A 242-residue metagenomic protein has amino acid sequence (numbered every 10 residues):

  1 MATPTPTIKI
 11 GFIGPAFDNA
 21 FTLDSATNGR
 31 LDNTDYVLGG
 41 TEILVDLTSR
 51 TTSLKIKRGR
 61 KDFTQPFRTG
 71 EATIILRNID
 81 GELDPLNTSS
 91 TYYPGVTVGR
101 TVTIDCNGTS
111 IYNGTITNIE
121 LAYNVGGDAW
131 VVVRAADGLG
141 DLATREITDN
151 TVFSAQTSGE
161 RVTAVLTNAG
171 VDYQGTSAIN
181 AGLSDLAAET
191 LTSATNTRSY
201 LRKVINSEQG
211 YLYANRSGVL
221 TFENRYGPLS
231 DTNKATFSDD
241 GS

Functional and structural regions predicted by a protein language model:
M1-Q156, E160, A164, N168 (+4 more regions): Assembly/oligomerization scaffold segments
G140, N168, D172-T190, G227: Extended compositionally biased segments used for macromolecular assembly or nucleic-acid engagement
V171-A181, S207-T221: Short, well-structured beta-strand/strand-turn elements
F222-N233: Active-site-proximal acidic segments at structured loop/helix or strand boundaries that coordinate catalytic metals
